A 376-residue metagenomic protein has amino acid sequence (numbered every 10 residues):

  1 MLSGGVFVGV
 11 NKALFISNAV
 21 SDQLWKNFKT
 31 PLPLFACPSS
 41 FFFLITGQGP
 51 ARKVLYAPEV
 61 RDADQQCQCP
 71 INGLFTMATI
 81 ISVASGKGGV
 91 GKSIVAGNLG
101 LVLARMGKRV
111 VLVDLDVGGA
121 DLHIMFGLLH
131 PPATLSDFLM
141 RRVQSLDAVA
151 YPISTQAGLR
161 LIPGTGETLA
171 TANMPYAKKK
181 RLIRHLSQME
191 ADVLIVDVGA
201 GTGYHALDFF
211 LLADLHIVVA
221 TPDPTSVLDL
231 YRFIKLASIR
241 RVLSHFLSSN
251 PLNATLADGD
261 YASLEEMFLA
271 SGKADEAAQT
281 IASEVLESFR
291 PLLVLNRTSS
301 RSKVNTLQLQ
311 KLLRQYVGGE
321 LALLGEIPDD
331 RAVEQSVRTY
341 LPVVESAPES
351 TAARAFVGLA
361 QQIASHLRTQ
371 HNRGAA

Functional and structural regions predicted by a protein language model:
C37, C67-C69: Cysteine-centered motifs
A78-D116: Walker A/P-loop phosphate-binding motif and the immediately C-terminal alpha-helix
L115-Q188, D192, G272-D275, E284-S288 (+1 more regions): P-loop/Walker-type NTP enzyme "switch/lid" segment
V117-G119, G166-L169, G201, D223-S226 (+2 more regions): Conserved nucleotide-binding/hydrolysis micro-motifs of P-loop NTPases
D197, R297, R314-V343: Beta-strand-loop-alpha "switch" segments that mediate conformational coupling across diverse proteins
G199-A322: Conserved catalytic-core segment of NTP-binding enzymes
G319, E334, R338-A376: NTP-binding/hydrolysis catalytic cores, primarily Walker-type P-loop NTPases
